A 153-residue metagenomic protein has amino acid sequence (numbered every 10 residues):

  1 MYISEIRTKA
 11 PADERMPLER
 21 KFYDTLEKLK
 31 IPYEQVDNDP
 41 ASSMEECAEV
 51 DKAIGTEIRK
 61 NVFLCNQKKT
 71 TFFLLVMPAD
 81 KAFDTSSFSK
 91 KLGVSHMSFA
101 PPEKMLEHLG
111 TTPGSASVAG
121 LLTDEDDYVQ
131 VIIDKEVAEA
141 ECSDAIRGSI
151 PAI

Functional and structural regions predicted by a protein language model:
M1-I153: Extended, low-hydrophobicity, polar/charged segments
